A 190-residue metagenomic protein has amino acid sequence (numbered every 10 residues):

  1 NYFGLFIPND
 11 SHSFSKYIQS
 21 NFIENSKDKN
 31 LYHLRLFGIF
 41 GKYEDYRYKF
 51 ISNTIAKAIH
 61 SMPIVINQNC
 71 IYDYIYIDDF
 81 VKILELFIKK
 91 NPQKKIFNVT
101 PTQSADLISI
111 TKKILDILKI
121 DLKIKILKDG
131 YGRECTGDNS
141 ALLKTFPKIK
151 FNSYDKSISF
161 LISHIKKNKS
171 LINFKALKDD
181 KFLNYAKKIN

Functional and structural regions predicted by a protein language model:
N1, D10, K49, D106 (+1 more regions): Secondary-structure junction/capping motif
N1, R35-F37, T100: Active-site beta-alpha turn of Rossmann-fold NAD(P)-dependent dehydrogenases/reductases
N1-F6, S140-L143: Short glycine/proline- and charge-enriched loop/turn segments that cap or connect secondary-structure elements
F3, I55-A56, I88, F97: Short secondary-structure boundary/capping segments
G4, G38-G41, G130-G132, G137: Residue-identity detector for glycine
G4-P8, I39-F40, K95-F97, K123-K125: A short, structure-level motif marking secondary-structure boundaries and short turns
N9-S13, Y17, N21-Y72, I77-K82 (+1 more regions): NAD(P)-dependent short-chain dehydrogenase/reductase
M62-N190: C-terminal substrate-binding subdomain of Rossmann-fold SDR/epimerase-dehydratase oxidoreductases
